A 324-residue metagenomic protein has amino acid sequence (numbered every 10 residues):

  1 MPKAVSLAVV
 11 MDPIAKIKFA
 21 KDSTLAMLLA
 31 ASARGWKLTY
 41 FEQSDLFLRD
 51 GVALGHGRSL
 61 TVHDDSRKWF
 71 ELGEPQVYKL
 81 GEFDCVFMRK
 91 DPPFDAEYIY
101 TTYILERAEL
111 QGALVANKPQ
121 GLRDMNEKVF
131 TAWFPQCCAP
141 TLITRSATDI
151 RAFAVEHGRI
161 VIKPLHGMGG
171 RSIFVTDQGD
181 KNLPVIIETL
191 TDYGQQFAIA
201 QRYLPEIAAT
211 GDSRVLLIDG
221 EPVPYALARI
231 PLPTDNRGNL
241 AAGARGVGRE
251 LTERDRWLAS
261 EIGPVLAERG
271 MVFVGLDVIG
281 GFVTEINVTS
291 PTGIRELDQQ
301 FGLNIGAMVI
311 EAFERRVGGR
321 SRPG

Functional and structural regions predicted by a protein language model:
P2-V5, V10-M11, I17-A20, P233-T234 (+1 more regions): ATP-dependent carboxylate activation and anion-phosphoryl transfer catalytic cores that bind Mg-ATP to form
K3-A4, A15-I143: Conserved N-proximal alpha/beta basic substrate-recognition cap immediately N-terminal to, or forming the N-lobe
V9, F87-M88, Q201: Redox-cofactor binding/interface segments in oxidoreductases and associated redox assembly factors
S23-T24, A147-T148, V155-R159, H166-R256 (+1 more regions): Phosphate-binding site of ATP-dependent enzymes
S32, E109, A154-V155, A267: Anion (oxyanion) recognition and catalysis
T39, V115-A116, V161, I199-Q201: Structural detector of well-ordered beta-strand residues that form the stable sheet scaffold of enzyme domains
